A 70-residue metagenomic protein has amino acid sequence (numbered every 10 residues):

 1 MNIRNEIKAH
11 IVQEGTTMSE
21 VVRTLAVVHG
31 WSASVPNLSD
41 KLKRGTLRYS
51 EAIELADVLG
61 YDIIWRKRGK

Functional and structural regions predicted by a protein language model:
M1-T24: A short, Lys/Arg-rich alpha-helix, primarily the initiator
R23, V27, D57: Alpha-helical residues within the helix-turn-helix
V28-T46: Recognition helix of helix-turn-helix/homeodomain-like DNA-binding domains that insert into the DNA major groove
Y49-I64: DNA major-groove recognition helix of helix-turn-helix/homeodomain DNA-binding modules
R66-K70: Short amphipathic recognition helices of helix-turn-helix/homeodomain-type DNA-binding modules
